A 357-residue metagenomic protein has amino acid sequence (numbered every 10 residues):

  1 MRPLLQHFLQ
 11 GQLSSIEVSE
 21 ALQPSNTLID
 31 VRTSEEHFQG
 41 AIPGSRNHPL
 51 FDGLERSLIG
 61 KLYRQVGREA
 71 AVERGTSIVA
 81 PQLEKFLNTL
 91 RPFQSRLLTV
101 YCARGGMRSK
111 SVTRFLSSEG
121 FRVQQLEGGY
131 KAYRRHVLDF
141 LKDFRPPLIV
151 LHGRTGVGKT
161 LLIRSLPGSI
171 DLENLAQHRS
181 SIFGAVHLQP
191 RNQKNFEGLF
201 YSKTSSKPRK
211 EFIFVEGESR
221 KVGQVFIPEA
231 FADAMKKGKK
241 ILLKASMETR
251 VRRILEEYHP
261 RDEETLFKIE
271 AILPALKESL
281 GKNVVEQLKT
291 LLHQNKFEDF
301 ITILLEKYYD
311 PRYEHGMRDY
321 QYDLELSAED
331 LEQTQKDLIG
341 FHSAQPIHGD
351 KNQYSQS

Functional and structural regions predicted by a protein language model:
M1-A41, V137-R154, Q356: Flexible, polar/low-complexity N-terminal or interdomain linker segments that lie immediately upstream of folded
L22-P92: Positively charged, proline/Ser/Thr-rich regional signature most characteristic of the Rhodanese/CDC25-like
P43-G44, P146, A234-K239: Short glycine-/polar-rich loops that comprise or flank the Walker A/P-loop and associated switch/sensor motifs
E73-E127: Catalytic cysteine-centered active loop of the rhodanese-like fold, especially the PTP/DSP P-loop
R108, P147-P167: Glycine-rich phosphate-binding P-loop
Q125-L138, L255-H259, I269: Long, charge-dense
P167-A234: Conserved nucleotide-sensing/catalytic segment adjacent to the nucleotide-binding pocket in NTP-handling enzymes
A234-K239, K244-S357: Conserved NTP phosphate-binding and transfer environment spanning the P-loop NTPase/kinase superfamily
